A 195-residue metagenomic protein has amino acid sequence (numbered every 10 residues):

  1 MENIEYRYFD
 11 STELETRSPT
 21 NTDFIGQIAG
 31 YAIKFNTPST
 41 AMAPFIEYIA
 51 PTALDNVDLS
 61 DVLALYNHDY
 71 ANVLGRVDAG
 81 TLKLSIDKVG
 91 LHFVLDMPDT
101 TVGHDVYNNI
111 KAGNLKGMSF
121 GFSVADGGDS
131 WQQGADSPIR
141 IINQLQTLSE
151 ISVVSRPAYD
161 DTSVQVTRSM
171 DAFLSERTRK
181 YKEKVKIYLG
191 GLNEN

Functional and structural regions predicted by a protein language model:
M1-L59, M170-K182, E194: Polar/acidic, low-complexity leader/linker segments enriched in S/T/G and N/D
Y6, V166-R168, L189: Intrinsic disorder/low-complexity segments, especially N-terminal tails and targeting/processing regions
D10-E13, S18, Q27, L82-Y181: Residue microenvironments linked to proteolytic maturation and disulfide-stabilized extracellular modules
A32-N36, Y66-Y70, M97-D99: Short glycine-rich, polar/acidic loop-and-turn segments at beta strand-coil junctions
T37-S39, N72, G127-D129: Flexible loop/turn segments at secondary-structure boundaries
S39-A41, L74-G75, Y159-T162: Short helix/loop capping segments that flank catalytic or ligand/cofactor-binding pockets
T52-L95: A glycine-rich, hydrophobic loop/mini-helix early in the fold
V185-N195: Short acidic DE-rich linear segments
